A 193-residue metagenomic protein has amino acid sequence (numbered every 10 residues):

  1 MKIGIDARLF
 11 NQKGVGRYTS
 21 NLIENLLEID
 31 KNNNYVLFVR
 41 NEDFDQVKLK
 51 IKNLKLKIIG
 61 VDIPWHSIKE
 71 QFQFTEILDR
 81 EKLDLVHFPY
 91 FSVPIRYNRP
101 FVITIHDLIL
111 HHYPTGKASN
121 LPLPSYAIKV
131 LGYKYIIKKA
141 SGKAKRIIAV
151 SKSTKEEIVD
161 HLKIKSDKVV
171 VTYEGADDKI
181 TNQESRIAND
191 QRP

Functional and structural regions predicted by a protein language model:
M1-P193: Carbohydrate transferase catalytic cores enriched for Leloir-type hexosyltransferases
